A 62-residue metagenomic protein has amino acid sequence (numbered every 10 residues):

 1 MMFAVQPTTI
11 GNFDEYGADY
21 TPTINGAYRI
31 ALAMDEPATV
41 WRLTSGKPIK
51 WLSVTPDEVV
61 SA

Functional and structural regions predicted by a protein language model:
M1-Y16, S45-G46: Short aromatic-glycine-(Arg/Gly/Cys) micro-motifs in beta-strand/loop hairpins
D19-P22: Conserved aromatic
G26: Residue-level recognition of oxygen-bearing side chains
R29-A62: Short, mixed-charge low-complexity intrinsically disordered segments
